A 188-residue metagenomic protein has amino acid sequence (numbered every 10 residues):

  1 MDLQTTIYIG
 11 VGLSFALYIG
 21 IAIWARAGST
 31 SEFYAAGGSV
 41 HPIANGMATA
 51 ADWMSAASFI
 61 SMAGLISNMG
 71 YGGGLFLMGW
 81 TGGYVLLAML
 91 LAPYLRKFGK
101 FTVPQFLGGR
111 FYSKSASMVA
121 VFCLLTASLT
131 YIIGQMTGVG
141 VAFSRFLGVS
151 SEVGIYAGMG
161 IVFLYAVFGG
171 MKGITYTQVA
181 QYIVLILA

Functional and structural regions predicted by a protein language model:
M1-F59, A166-G169: Membrane-interface "cap" regions at the ends of multi-pass membrane proteins
M1-I9, G46-A50, G70-L77, M118 (+1 more regions): Membrane-entry segments of alpha-helical transmembrane domains in multi-pass membrane proteins
G10-L13, A51, G79-G83, C123-L124 (+3 more regions): Transmembrane alpha-helical core residues of multi-pass small-molecule transporters, especially secondary transporters
L17-A35, N68-G72, F101-F106, A127-I132: Hydrophobic alpha-helical transmembrane segments
Y34-K100: Membrane-interface helix-loop-helix modules in multi-pass membrane proteins
V40-T49, R110-V119, Q181-A188: Small-residue-rich segments of transmembrane alpha-helices in multi-pass membrane proteins, especially helix faces
G74-G169: Helix-loop-helix module between adjacent transmembrane segments
